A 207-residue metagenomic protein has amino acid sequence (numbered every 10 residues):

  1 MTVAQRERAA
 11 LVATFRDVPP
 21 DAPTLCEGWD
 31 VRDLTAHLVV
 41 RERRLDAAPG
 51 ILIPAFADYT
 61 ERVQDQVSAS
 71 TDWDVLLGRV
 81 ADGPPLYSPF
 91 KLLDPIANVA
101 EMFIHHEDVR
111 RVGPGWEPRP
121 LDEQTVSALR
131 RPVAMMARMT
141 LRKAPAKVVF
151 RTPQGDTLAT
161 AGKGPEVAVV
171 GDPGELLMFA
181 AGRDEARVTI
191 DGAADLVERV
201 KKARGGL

Functional and structural regions predicted by a protein language model:
M1-G50: An N-terminal domain-cap segment
V3, D17-D21, R44-Y59, V75-L207: Structured surface interface patches that mediate subunit assembly and partner/cofactor docking
Q5, L25-G28, V67-S70, I96-V99: Generic alpha-helical scaffold signal
A57-S70: C-terminal end-helix/capping segment
